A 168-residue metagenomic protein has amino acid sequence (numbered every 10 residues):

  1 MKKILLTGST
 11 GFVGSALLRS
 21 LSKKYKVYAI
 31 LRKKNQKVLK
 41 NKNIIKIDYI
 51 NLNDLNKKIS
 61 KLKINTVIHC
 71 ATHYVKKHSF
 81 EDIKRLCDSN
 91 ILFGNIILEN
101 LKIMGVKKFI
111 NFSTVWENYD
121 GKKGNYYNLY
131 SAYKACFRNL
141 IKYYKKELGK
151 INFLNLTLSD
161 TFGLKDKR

Functional and structural regions predicted by a protein language model:
K2-K24: N-terminal Rossmann NAD(P)H-binding glycine-rich loop of SDR-like oxidoreductase domains
T7, I30, V67-H73, F109-V115 (+1 more regions): SDR active-site strand-loop-helix element
I30-N35, Y49: N-terminal Rossmann-fold cofactor-binding loop
I44, R85-C87, L101, Y130: A hydrophobic alpha-helix adjacent to the NAD(P)-binding/active-site core of NAD(P)-dependent oxidoreductases, strongly
D48-S89, D120-G121: NAD(P)H-binding glycine-rich loop region in Rossmannoid oxidoreductase-like domains and their noncatalytic homologs
H69, N95-L129, L154: Conserved Rossmann-fold NAD(P)-dependent oxidoreductase catalytic core, especially the SDR/UDP-sugar
S113-T114, N139-L164: Conserved beta-loop-beta element that borders a ligand/cofactor-binding pocket
L129-C136: Active-site helix of classical SDR
